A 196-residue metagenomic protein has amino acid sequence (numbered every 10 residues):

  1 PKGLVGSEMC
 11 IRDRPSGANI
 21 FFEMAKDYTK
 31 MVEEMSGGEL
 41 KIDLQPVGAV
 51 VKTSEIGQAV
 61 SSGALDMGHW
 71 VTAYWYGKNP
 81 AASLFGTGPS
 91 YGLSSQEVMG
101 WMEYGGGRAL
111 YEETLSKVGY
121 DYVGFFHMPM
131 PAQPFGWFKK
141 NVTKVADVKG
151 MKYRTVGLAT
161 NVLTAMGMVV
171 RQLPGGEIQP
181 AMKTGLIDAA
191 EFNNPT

Functional and structural regions predicted by a protein language model:
P1-I11: Single conserved hydrophobic/aromatic residue that forms the stacking wall/gate of nucleotide- or nucleobase-binding
S7, G37-G38, K149-K152, G167 (+1 more regions): Alpha-helical hinge/cap motifs
R14-A25, A49-T53, Y104, K152 (+2 more regions): Solvent-exposed, acidic/flexible segments
A18-D43, N161: Short, polar/charged alpha-helical segment
K26-E33, S61, D66, V71-K152 (+2 more regions): Contiguous mixed-secondary-structure segments that line small-molecule binding/active-site clefts of soluble domains
M31-L65: Gly/lys/ser-thr-rich phosphate-binding loops in alpha/beta enzymes that coordinate phosphoanhydride or phosphate groups
L44-Q58, V156-L158, V170-T184: Short helix-initiation/N-cap motifs at beta->coil->alpha
T53-Y74, P180-T196: Periplasmic binding protein-like
